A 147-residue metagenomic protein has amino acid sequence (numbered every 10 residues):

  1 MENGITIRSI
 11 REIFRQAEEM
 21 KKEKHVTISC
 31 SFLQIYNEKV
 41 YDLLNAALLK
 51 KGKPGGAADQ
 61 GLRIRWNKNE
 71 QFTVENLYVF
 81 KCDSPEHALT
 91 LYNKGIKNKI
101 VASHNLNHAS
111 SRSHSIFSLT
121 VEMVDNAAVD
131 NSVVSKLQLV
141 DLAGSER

Functional and structural regions predicted by a protein language model:
M1-R147: P-loop NTPase "switch/coupling" elements that transmit nucleotide state to mechanical/effector output
